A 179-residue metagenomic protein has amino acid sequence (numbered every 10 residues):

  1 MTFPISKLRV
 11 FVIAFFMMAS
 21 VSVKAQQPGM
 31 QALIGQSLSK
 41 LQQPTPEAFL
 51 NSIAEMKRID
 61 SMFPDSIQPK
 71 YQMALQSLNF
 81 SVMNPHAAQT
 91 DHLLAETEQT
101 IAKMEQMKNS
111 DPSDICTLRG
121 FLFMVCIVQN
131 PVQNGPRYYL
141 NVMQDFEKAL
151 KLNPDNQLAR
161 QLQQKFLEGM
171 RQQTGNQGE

Functional and structural regions predicted by a protein language model:
M1-L33: Bacterial Sec-dependent N-terminal signal peptides
T2-I5, M107-S110, D114-I115, L152 (+1 more regions): Ligand-binding pocket scaffold of soluble enzyme catalytic domains
Q27-K40, M62-N84, N109-N130, Q157-R171: Amphipathic alpha-helical repeat scaffolds of TPR domains
Q42-M56, Q89-T100, P136-N141: Helix-turn-helix repeat elements of alpha-solenoid scaffolds
P46-E47, M83-H92, Q129-R137, Q172-N176: Short coil/turn and helix-start
I59, M104, K148-A149: Canonical positions in the second alpha-helix
L94-D145: Hydrophobic, well-structured mid-protein blocks that either form specific transmembrane helices
R137-K151, Q157, Q164, E168 (+1 more regions): TPR/TPR-like (Sel1-like) alpha-helical repeat modules
